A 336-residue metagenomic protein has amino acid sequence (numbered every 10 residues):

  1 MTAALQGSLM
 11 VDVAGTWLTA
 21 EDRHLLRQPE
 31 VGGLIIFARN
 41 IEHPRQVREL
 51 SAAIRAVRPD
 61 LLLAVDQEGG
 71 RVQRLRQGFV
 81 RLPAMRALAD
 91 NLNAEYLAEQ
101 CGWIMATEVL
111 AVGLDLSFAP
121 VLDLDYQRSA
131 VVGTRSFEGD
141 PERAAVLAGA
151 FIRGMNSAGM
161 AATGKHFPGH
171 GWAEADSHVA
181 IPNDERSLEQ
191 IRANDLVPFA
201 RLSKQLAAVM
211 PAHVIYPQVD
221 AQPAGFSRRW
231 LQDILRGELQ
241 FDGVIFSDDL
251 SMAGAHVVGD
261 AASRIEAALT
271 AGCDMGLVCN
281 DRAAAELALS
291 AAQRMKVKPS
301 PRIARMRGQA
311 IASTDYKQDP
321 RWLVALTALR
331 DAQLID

Functional and structural regions predicted by a protein language model:
M1-L63, R71-Q77, I335-D336: N-terminal hydrophobic targeting/anchoring segments and the immediately downstream early-domain regions of hydrolases
G7-L18, M85-Q100, A180-A193, S251-G259: Active-site mouth loops of central-metabolism enzymes
G7-V13, G32-I36, L61-Q67, L116-P120 (+4 more regions): Hydrophobic faces of well-ordered beta-strands that scaffold small-molecule active sites in alpha/beta enzyme cores
V13-R27, L97-E108, A193-F199, G259-A267: Short, acidic/polar
R39-V57, Q73, G149-Y316, P320: Second-shell residues forming the walls of enzyme active-site clefts
E42-E49, D90-T107, G139-L147, E189-R192: Glycine-rich anion/phosphate-binding loops
R55-V80, A98-L124, A144, I152-P168: Glycine-rich, aromatic-flanked loop segments that form ligand/cofactor-binding clefts across common enzyme folds
R76-N91, Q127-F137, D176-V179: Surface-exposed, active-site-proximal loop segments in enzymatic domains
